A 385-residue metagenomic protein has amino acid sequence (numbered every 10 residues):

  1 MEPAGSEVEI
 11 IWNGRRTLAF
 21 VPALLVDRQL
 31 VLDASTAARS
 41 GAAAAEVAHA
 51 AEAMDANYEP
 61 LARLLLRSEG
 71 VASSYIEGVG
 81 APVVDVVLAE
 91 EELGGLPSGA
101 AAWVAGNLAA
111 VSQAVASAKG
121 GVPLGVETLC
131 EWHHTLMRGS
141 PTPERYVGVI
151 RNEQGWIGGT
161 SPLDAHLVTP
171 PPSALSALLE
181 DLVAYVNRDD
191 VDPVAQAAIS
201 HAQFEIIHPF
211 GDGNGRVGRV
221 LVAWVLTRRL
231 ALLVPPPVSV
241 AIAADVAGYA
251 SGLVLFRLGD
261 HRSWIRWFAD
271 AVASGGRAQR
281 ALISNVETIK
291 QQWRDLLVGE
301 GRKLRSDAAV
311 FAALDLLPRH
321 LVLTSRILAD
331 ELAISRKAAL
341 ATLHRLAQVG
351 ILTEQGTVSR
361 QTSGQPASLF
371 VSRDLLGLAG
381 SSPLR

Functional and structural regions predicted by a protein language model:
M1-R385: FIC/Doc superfamily catalytic core
